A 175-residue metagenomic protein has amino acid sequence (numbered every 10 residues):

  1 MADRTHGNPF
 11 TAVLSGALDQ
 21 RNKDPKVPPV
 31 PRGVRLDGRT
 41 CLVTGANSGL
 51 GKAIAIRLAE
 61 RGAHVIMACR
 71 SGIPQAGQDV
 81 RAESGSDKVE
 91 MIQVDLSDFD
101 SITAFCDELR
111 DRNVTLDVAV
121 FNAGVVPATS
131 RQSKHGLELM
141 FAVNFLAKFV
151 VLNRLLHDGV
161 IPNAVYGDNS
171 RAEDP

Functional and structural regions predicted by a protein language model:
M1-L42, D107: Non-catalytic terminal and boundary segments that flank Rossmann-like NAD(P)-dependent oxidoreductase
T40, N47-S48: Conserved glycine-rich cofactor-binding loop
T44, L116-G124, P175: Rossmann-fold scaffold of SDR-type NAD(P)-dependent oxidoreductases
G51-K52: N-terminal Rossmann-fold NAD(P) dinucleotide-binding loop
R61-Q75: Conserved glycine-rich Rossmann-like NAD(P)H-binding loop of the short-chain dehydrogenase/reductase
M91-A104: The beta1-alpha1 cofactor-binding region of Rossmann-like NAD(H)/NADP(H)-dependent oxidoreductases
P127-V143: Short alpha-helical oligomerization interface
V143-D168: Amphipathic alpha-helical dimer-interface segment in Rossmann-like NAD(P)H-dependent oxidoreductases
